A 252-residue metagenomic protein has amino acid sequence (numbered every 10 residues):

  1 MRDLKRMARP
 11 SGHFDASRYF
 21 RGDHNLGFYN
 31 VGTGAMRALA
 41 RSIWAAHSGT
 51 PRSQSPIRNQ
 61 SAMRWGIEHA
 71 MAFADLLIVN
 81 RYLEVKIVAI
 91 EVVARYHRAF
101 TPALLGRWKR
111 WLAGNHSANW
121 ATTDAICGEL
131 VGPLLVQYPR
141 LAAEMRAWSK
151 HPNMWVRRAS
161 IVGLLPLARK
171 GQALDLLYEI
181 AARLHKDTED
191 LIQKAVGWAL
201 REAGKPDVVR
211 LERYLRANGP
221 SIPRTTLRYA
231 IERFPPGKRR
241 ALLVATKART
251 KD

Functional and structural regions predicted by a protein language model:
M1-R52, R58-D252: Alpha-helical scaffold domains
